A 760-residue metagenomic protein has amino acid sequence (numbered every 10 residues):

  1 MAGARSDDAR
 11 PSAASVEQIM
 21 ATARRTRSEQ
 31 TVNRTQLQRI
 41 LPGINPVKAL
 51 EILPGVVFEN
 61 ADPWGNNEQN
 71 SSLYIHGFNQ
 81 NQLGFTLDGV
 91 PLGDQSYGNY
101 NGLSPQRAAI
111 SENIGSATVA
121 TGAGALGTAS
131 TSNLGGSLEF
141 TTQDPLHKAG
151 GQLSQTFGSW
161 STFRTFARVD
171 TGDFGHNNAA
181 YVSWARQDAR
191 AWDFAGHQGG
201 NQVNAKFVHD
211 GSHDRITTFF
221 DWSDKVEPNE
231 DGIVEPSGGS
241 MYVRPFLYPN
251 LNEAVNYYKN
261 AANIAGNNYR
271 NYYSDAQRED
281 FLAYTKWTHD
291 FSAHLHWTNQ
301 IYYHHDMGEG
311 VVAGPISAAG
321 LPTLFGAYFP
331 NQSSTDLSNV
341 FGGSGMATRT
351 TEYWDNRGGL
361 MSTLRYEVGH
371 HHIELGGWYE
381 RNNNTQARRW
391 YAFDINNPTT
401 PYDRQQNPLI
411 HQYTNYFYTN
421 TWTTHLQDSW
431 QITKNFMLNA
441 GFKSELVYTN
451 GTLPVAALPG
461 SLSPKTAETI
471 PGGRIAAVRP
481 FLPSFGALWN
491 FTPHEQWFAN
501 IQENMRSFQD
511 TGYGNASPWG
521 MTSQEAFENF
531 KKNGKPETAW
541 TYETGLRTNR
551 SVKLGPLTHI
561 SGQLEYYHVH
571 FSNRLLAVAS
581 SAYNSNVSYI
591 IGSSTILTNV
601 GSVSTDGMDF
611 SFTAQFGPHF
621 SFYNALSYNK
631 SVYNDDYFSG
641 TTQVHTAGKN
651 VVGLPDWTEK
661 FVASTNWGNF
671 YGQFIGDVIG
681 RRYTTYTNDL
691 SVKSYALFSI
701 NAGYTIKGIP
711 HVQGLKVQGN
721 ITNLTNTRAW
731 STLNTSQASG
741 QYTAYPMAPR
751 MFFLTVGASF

Functional and structural regions predicted by a protein language model:
R5, L554, H559-A582, V587-Y686 (+2 more regions): Gram-negative outer-membrane beta-barrel transporters
S6-V47, S72: N-terminal periplasmic "start-of-domain" segments of outer-membrane beta-barrel proteins
V47-P91, A108, G122: Extracytoplasmic beta-strand/coil segments of soluble accessory domains associated with Gram-negative outer-membrane
R107-Q152: A beta-strand signature from Gram-negative outer-membrane beta-barrel systems, especially the internal plug domain
G150-Q152, T156-L251, D275, E279-H294 (+1 more regions): Transmembrane beta-barrel wall of Gram-negative outer-membrane proteins
V208-D210, R215-Y284, E309-R349, Y402-L409 (+1 more regions): Acidic/polar loop-and-plug regions of large Gram-negative outer-membrane beta-barrel proteins
T385, Y448, L453, A457-S461 (+6 more regions): Surface-exposed extracellular loop regions of Gram-negative outer-membrane beta-barrel proteins, predominantly
F485, A499, K535-P536, W540-E543 (+2 more regions): Conserved C-terminal beta-signal and adjacent last beta-strands/turns of outer-membrane beta-barrel proteins
